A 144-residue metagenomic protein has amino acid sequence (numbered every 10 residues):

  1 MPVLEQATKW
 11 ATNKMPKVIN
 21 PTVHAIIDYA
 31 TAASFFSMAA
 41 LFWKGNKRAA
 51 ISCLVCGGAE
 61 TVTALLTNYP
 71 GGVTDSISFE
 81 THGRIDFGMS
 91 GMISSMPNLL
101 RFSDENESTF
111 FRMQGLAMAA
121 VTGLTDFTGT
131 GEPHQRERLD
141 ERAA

Functional and structural regions predicted by a protein language model:
M1-A144: Short amphipathic, positively biased membrane-proximal segments that drive organelle/inner-membrane targeting
